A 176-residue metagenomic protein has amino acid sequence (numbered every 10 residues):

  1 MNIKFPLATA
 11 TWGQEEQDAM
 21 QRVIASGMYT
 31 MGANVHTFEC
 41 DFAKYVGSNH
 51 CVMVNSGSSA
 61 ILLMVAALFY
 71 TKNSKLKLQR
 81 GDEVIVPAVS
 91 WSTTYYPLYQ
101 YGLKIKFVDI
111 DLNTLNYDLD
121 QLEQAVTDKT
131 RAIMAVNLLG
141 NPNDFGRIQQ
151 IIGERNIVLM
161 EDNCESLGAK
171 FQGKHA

Functional and structural regions predicted by a protein language model:
M1-M28, A33: N-terminal "arm"/small-domain region of PLP-dependent enzymes with the aminotransferase-like
E15, T37, S59, S92-T93 (+1 more regions): Short alpha-helical
M28, G32-E83, P97-Y101, F107-D109 (+1 more regions): Phosphate-binding glycine-rich loop
F42, N163-C164: Active-site His/Glu-centered metal-binding helix of metallohydrolases
Y70-L138, P142-E154, V158-N163, K170: PLP-dependent aminotransferase-like
S166, G173-A176: Active-site-adjacent capping/gating segments
